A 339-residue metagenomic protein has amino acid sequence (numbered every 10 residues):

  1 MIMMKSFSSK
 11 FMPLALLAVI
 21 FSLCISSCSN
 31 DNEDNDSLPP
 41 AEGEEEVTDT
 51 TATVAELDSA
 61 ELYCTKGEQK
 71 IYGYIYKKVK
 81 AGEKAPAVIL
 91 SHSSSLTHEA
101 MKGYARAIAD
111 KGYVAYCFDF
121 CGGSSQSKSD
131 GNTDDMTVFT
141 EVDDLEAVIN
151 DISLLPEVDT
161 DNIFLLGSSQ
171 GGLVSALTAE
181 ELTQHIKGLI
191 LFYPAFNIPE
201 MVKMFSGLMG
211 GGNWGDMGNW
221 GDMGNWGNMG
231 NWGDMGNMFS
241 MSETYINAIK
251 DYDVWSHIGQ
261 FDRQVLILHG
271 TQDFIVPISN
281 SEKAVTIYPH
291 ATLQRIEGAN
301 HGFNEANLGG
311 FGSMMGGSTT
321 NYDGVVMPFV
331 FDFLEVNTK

Functional and structural regions predicted by a protein language model:
L23-T53: Bacterial Sec-dependent N-terminal signal peptides
E44-G82: N-terminal cap/lid segment of alpha/beta-hydrolase-fold proteins
A85, H92-L96, T271: Active-site glycine-rich loops that stabilize anionic/oxyanionic intermediates across multiple enzyme folds
S94-R106, S279: The serine-hydrolase catalytic nucleophile loop
I108-K128: Conserved alpha/beta-hydrolase
D134-P156: Alpha/beta-hydrolase active-site loop
L177-T244: Hydrolase active-site cap/lid region
F261, I267-H269, D273: Short beta-strand/loop motif that positions the catalytic acidic residue of the alpha/beta-hydrolase fold
